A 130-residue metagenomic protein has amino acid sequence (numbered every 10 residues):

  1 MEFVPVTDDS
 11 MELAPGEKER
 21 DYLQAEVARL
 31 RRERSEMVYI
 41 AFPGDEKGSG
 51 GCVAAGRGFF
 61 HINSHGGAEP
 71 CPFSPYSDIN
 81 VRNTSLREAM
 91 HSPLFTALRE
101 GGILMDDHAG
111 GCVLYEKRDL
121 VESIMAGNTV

Functional and structural regions predicted by a protein language model:
M1-G51, A55, S64-H65, E69 (+1 more regions): Radical SAM enzyme [4Fe-4S]-AdoMet core and its adjacent flexible, acidic and glycine-rich loops/tails across
A68-V130: Flexible mid-to-C-terminal extensions adjoining Fe-S/redox cofactors in radical SAM and related proteins
